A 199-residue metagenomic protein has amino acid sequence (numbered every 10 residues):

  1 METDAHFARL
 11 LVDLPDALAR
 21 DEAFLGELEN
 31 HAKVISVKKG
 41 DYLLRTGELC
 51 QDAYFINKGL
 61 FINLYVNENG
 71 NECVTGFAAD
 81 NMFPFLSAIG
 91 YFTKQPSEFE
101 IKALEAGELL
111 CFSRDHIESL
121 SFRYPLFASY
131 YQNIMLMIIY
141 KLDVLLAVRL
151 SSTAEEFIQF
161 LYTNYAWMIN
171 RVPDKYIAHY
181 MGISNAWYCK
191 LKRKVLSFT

Functional and structural regions predicted by a protein language model:
M1-K33, I89: Cyclic nucleotide-binding regulatory module and flanking cytosolic helices
G40, Q51, F55-L64, N69 (+1 more regions): Glycine- and acidic-residue-biased ligand/ion/polar-headgroup-sensing regions
L43-E48: Short phosphate-coordinating micro-motif centered on Lys-Gly-acidic
V74-Q132: Cyclic-nucleotide recognition modules
L142-R149: Short, glycine/charged-rich beta-strand-loop motifs at protein surfaces that mediate ligand recognition and catalysis
S152-T199: Phosphate-/nucleic-acid-contacting segments
